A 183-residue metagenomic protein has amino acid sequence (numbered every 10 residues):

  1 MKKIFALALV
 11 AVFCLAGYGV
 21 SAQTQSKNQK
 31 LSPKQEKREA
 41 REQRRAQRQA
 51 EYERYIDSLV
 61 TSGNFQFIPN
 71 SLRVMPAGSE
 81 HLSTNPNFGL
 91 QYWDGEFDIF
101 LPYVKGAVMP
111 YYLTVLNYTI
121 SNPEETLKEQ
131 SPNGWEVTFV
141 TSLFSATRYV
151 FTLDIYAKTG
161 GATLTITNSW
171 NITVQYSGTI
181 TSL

Functional and structural regions predicted by a protein language model:
M1-Q29: Bacterial Sec-dependent N-terminal signal peptides
Y18-T61: Sec-dependent signal peptide cleavage junction
E51-Y52, N70-N85: N-terminal post-signal-peptidase region of extra-cytosolic proteins
D57, N87-G89, T152-D154: Short, surface-exposed charged micro-motifs
V60-R73: A short, Trp-centered hydrophobic/proline-enriched beta-strand micro-motif
N64, D94-D98, G161: Structural motif
S79-P132: Mid-length scaffold segments of soluble, non-membrane domains
P123-L183: Helix-rich interaction surfaces within compact, conserved domain-sized segments that mediate assembly or partner
